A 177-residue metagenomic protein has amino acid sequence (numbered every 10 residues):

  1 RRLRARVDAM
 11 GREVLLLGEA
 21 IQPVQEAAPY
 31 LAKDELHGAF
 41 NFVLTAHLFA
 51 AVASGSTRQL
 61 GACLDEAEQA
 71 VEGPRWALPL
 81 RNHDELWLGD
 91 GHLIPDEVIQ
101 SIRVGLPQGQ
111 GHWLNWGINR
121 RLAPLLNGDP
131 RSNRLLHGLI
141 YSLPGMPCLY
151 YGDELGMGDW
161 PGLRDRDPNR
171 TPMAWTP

Functional and structural regions predicted by a protein language model:
R1-P177: Active-site and adjacent substrate-binding regions of carbohydrate-active enzymes
